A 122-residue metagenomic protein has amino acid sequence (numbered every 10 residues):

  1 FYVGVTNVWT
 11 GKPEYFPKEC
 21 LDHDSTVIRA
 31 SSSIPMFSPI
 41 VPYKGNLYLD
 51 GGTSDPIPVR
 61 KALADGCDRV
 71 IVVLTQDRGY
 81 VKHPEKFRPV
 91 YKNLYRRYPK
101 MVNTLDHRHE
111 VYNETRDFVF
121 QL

Functional and structural regions predicted by a protein language model:
T6-D24, N46, G52-L122: Non-catalytic peripheral regions of patatin-like phospholipases
H23-I40, G51-I57: Active-site glycine-rich loop that binds ribose-phosphate moieties when present
